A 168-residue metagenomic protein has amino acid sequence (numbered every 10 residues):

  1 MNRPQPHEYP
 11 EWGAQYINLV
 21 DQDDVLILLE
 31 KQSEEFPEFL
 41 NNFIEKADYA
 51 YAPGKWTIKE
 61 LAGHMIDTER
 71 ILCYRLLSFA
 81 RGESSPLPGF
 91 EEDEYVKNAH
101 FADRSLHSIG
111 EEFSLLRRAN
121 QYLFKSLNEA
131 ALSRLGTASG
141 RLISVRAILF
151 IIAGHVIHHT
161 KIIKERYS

Functional and structural regions predicted by a protein language model:
M1-G13, A47-E92, R118-Q121, E129 (+1 more regions): Short, contiguous alpha-helical
Q15-E45, I71-Y74, G154: Alpha-helical bundle segments that constitute or directly flank the non-heme di-iron/ferroxidase center
I17-D21, W56, Y95-S108, A138-A147: Acidic/His metal-coordination segments adjacent to aromatic residues that form catalytic metal sites in metalloenzymes
V25-S33, P37-N42, V96-S133: Acidic/histidine-rich alpha-helical segments that form the ligand environment of transition-metal centers
